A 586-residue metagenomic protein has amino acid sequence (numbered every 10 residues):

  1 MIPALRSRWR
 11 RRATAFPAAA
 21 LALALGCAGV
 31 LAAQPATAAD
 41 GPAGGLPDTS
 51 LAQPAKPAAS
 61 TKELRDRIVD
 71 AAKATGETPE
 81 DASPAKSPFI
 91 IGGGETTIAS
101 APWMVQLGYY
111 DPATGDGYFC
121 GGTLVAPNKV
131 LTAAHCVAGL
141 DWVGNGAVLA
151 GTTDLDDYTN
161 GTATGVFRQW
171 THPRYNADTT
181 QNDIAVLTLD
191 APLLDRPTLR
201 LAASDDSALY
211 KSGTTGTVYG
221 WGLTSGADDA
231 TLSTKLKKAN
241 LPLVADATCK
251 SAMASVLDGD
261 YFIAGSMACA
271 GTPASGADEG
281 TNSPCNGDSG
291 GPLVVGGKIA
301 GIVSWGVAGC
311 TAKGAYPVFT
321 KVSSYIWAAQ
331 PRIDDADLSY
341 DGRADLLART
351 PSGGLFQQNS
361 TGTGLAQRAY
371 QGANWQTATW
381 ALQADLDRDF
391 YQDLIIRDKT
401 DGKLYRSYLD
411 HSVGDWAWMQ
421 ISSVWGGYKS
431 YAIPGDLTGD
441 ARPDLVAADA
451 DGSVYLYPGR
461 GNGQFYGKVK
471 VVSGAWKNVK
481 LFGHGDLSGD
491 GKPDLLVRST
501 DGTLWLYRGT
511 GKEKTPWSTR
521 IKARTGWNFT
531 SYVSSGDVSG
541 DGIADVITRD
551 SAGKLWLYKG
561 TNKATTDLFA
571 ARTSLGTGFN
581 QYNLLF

Functional and structural regions predicted by a protein language model:
I2, Q34-D48, L124-V137, A147 (+3 more regions): C-terminal subregion of chymotrypsin/trypsin-like serine protease catalytic domains
I2-R8, T14-A126, L131, K313 (+2 more regions): Protease-domain processing segments flanking chymotrypsin-fold serine proteases, especially trypsin-like
P88-A99, A147-L194: Conserved catalytic-core segment of clan PA serine endopeptidases
A101-Y118, L194-L199, K237-S289, K298-I302 (+2 more regions): Active-site region of chymotrypsin-like
V105-Y109, N145-Y158, G216-G220: Short conserved beta-strand and strand-loop elements enriched in small hydrophobics with frequent Asp/Gly
Y110-P112, H135-G139, G151-D156, R174 (+16 more regions): Acidic glycine-/aspartate-rich tracts in secreted/extracellular proteins
D154, T164-G165, D178-G276: Chymotrypsin/trypsin-fold serine protease catalytic domain
D334-F586: Trp/Gly-enriched beta-strand/coil motifs that build multi-repeat beta-propeller-like domains and related W-rich binding
